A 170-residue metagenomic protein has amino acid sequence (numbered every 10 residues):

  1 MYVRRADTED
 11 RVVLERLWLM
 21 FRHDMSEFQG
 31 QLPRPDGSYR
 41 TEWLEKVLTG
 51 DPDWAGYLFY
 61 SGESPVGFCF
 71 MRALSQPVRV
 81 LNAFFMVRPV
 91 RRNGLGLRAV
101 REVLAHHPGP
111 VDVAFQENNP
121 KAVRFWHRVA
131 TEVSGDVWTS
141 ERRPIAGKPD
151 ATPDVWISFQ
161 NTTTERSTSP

Functional and structural regions predicted by a protein language model:
M1-L19, M25: A short beta-loop-alpha structural element at the N-terminal edge of CoA-dependent acyl/N-acetyltransferase catalytic
V3-R4, S134-R142: Short secondary-structure junctions
R22-E45: Conserved GNAT-fold acetyl-CoA-binding loop/helix
W43-L58: A short helix-loop-beta-strand connector motif used in the catalytic cores of GNAT acetyltransferases and, in some
L58, S64-A73, V80, F85: Conserved beta-strand in the GNAT
M86, R92-A105: Conserved acetyl-CoA-binding loop-helix of GNAT-fold acetyltransferases
V113-H127, T131, E141-I145, P149-D150: Conserved beta-strand-loop-alpha-helix junction that forms the acyl-donor binding cleft
E141-P170: Acyl-donor (CoA/ACP) binding surface of acyl/acetyltransferases
